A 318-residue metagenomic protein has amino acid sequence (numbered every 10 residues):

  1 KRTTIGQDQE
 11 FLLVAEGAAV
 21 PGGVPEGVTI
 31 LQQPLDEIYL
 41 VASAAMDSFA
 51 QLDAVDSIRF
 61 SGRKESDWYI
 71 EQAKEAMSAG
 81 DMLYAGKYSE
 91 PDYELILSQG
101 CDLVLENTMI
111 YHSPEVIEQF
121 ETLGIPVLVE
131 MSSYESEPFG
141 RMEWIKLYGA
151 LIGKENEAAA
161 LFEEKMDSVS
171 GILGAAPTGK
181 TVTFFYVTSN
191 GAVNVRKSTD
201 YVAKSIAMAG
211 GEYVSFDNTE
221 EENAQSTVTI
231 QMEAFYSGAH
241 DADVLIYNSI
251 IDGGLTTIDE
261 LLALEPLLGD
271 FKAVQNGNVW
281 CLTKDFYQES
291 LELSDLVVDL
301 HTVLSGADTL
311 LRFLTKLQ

Functional and structural regions predicted by a protein language model:
I5-L97, L103-I110: A short, structured surface patch at a secondary-structure boundary
V28, Q33-E37, S48, D81-K87 (+6 more regions): Second-shell loop/turn segments in exported
D36, V55-I58, G100-D102, L123-P126 (+5 more regions): Loop/turn elements at helix/coil->beta-strand transitions in domains of secreted/extracellular proteins
Y39-S43, D47-A50, N156-G210: Basic- and aromatic-lined ligand-binding clefts that recognize polyanionic substrates
E90-C101, T229-D241: Short helices/loops that flank or line small-molecule/ion binding pockets
E135-E163, V244-Q318: Structured C-terminal subdomain patch of bacterial secreted/periplasmic proteins
D167, G171, Y201, V228-A234 (+1 more regions): Alpha-helical scaffolding within the catalytic cores of extracellular/periplasmic polymer-degrading hydrolases
V202-Q225, I246-S249: His/Asp/Glu-enriched short active-site or ligand-binding loop at hydrolase and phosphoryl-transfer sites
